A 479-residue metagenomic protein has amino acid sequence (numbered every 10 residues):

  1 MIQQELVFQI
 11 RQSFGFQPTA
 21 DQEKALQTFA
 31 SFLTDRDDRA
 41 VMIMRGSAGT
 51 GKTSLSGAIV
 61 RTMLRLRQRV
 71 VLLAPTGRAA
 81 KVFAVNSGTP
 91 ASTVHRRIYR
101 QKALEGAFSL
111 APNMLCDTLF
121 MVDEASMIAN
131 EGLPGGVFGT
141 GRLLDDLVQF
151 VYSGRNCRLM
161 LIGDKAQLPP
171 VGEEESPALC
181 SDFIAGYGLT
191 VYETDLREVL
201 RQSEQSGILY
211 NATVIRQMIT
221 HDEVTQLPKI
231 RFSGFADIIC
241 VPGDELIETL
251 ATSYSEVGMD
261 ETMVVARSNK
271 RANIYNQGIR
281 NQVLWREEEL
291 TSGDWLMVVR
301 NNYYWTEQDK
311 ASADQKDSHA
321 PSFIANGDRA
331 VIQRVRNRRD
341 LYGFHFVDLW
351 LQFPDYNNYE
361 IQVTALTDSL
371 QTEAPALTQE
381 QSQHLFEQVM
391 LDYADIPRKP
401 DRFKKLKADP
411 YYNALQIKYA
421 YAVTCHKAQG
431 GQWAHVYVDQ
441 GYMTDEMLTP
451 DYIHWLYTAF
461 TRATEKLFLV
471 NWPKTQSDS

Functional and structural regions predicted by a protein language model:
I2-F16, R45: Conserved adenine-nucleotide phosphate-binding loops and their immediately adjacent elements
Q3-L6, A25, F29, D37 (+3 more regions): Conserved helicase motor core of P-loop NTPases
I10-F29: N-terminal pre-Walker A segment at the start of P-loop NTPase domains
P18, L72, V264: Conserved SAM-binding loop
Q22, T76, S268, G430: Short, conserved phosphate/pyrophosphate- and ester-handling motifs at nucleotide-, phospho-/glycolipid
L26-Q27, S31, R36, A40-Q226: ASCE P-loop NTPase helicase motor core
G88, I279-V283, I453-Y457: Short, solvent-exposed amphipathic alpha-helical segments in soluble enzyme and RNA/protein-processing domains
D328, D340-S479: C-terminal accessory regions
